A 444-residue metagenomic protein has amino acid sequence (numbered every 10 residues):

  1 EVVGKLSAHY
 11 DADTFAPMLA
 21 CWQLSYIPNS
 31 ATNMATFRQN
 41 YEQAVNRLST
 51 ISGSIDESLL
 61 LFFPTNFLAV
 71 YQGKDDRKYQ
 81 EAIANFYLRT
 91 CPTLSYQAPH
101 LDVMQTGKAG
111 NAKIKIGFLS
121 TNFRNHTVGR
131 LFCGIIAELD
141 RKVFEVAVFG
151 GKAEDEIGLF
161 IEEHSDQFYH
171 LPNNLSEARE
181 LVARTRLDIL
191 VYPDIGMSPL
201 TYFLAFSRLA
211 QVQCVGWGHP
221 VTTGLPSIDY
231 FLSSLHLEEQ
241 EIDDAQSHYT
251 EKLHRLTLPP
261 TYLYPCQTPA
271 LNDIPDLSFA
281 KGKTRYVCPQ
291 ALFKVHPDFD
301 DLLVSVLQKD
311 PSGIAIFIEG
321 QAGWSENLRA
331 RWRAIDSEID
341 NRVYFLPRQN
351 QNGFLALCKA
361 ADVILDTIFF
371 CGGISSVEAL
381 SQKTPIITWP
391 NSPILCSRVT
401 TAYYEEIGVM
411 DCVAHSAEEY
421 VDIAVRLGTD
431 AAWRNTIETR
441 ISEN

Functional and structural regions predicted by a protein language model:
E1-K283, D301, R333-D336, N350-D366 (+3 more regions): Alpha-helical solenoid repeat scaffolds of the TPR/TPR-like class and their adjacent stem/linker regions that mediate
L119, P289-Q290, I318: Short hydrophobic "strand-cap" motifs at the C-terminus of beta-strands
V143-E145, V304-D340: A conserved nucleotide-sugar
V343-Q349: Catalytic cores of eukaryotic secretory-pathway lumenal/extracellular enzymes that build and remodel glycoconjugates
D362, K383-P385: A short alpha->beta transition loop at the rim of the catalytic pocket in nucleotide-sugar-dependent
L380-S381, E405: Short alpha-helix at the nucleotide-sugar/activated-sugar donor binding site of glycosyltransferases and closely
P385-I394: Short hydrophobic beta-strand element within catalytic cores of glycosyltransferases and related nucleotide-activated
C396-G408: Short acidic/histidine- and often glycine-rich active-site loop of Leloir-type glycosyltransferases that engages
